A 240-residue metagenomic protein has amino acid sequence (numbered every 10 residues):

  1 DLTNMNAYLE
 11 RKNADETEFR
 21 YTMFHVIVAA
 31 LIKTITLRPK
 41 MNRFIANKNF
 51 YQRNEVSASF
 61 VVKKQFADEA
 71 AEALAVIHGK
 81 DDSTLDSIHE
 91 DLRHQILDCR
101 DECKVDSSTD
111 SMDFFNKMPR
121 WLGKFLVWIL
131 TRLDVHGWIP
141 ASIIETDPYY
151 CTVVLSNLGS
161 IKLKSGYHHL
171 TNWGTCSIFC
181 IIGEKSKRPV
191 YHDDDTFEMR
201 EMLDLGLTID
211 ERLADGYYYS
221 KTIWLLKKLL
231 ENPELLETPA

Functional and structural regions predicted by a protein language model:
D1-A240: C-terminal catalytic/motor cores of large multi-domain enzyme assemblies
